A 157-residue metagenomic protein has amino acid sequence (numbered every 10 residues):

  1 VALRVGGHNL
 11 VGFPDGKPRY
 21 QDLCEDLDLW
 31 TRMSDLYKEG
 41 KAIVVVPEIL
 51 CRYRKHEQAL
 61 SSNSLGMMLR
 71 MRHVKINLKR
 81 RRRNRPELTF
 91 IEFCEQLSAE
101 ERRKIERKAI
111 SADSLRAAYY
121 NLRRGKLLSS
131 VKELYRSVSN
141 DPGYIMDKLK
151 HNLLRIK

Functional and structural regions predicted by a protein language model:
V1-R72: Conserved nucleotide-sugar donor-binding catalytic segment
N9, Y37, L78-R82, P142: A general structural signal marking secondary-structure boundaries and capping sites
Y53-E57, S62-L88, R123, L127-S139: Catalytic core of nucleotide-sugar-dependent glycosyltransferases
L65-L69, K104, S111: Start-of-helix signal in alpha-solenoid helical-repeat scaffolds, especially tetratricopeptide repeats
R85-I105: Repeat-mediated protein-protein interaction surfaces in helical alpha-solenoids
R107-K157: Membrane-interface aromatic/basic loop that binds lipid-linked glycans or pyrophosphate carriers, typified by
